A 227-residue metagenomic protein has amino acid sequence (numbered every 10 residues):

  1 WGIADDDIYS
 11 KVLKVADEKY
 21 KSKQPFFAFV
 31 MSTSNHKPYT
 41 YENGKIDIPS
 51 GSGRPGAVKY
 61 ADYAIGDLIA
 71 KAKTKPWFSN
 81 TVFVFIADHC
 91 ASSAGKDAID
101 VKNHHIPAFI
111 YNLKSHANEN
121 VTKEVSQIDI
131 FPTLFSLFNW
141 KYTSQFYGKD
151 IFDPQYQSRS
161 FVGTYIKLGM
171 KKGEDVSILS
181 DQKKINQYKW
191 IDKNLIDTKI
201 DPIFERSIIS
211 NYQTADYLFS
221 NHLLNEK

Functional and structural regions predicted by a protein language model:
W1-K227: Solvent-exposed soluble domains appended to multi-pass membrane proteins
